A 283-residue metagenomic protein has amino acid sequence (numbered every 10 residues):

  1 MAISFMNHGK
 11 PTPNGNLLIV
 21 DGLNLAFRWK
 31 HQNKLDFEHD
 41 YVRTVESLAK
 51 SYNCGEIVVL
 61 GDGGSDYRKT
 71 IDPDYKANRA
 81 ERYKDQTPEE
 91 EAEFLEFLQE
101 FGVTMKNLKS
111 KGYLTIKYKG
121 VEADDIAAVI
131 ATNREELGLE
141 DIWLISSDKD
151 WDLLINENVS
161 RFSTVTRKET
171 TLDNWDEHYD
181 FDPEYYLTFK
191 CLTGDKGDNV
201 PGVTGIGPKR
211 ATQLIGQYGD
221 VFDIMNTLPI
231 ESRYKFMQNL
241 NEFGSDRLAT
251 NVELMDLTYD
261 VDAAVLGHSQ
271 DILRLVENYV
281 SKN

Functional and structural regions predicted by a protein language model:
A2-D141, L153-E169, A249-T250, D256-D262 (+1 more regions): Noncatalytic, basic helical substrate-engagement surface that gates or grips nucleic-acid strands
I142-D148: Conserved RecA-like ASCE P-loop NTPase motor core of nucleic-acid helicases/translocases
K149-D150, K209: Acidic, divalent-metal-coordinating active-site segment for phosphoryl/phosphodiester hydrolysis, typified by short
E157, D176, T204: Conserved, surface-exposed functional patches that form binding/active-site neighborhoods
R167-G197: A short, charged helix-loop
Y185, T193-A264: Accessory alpha-helical DNA-binding modules that contact the DNA backbone or grooves
H268, R274-L275: Conserved cytosolic headpiece of P-type ATPases
E277-N283: Long, highly charged low-complexity segments enriched in Glu/Asp and Lys/Arg with interspersed Ser/Thr
